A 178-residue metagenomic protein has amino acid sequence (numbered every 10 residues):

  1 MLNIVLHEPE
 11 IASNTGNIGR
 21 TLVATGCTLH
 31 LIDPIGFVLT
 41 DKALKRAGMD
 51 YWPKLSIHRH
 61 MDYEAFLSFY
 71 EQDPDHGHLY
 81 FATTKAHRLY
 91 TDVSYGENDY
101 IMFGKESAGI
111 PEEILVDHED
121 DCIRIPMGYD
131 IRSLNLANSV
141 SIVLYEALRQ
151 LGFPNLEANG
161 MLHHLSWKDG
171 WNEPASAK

Functional and structural regions predicted by a protein language model:
M1-K178: Post-transcriptional modification and biogenesis factors for structured RNAs of the translation apparatus
